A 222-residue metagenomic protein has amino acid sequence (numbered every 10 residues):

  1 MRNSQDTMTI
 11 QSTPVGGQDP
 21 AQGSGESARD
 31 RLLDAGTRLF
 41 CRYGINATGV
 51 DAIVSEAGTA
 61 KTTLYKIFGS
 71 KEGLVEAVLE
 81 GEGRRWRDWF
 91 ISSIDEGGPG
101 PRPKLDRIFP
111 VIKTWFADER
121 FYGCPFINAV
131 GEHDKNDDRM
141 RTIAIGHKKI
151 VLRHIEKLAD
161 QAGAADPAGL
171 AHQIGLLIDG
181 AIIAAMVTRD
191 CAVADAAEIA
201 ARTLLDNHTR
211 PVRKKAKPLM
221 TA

Functional and structural regions predicted by a protein language model:
M1-S27, T209-A222: N-terminal intrinsically disordered/low-complexity leader segments
R2-N3, M140-G146, D160-A222: Hydrophobic/aromatic-rich alpha-helical bundle segments in the mid-to-C-terminal region
R29-D30, V50, E72, E76 (+8 more regions): Short, structured helix-loop boundary elements
R31, A35-G73, A77: Helix-turn-helix
A77, I91-D118, Q161, P167 (+1 more regions): Hydrophobic alpha-helical connector segments
R84-R87, S93, P103-R107, N136-Q161 (+2 more regions): Amphipathic alpha-helical packing segments from all-alpha helical-bundle domains
K104, D118-D138: Amphipathic alpha-helical segments used for helix-helix packing
